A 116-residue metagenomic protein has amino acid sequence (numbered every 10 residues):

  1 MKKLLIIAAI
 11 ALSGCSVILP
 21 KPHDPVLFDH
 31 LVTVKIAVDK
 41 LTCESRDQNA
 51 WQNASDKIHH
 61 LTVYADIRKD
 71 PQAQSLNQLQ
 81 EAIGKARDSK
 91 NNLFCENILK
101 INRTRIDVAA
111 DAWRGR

Functional and structural regions predicted by a protein language model:
M1-I7: Sec-dependent signal peptide recognition, specifically the positively charged N-region followed immediately by
A8-A9, I36, D88: Residue-level signal for mature regions of secreted extracellular proteins and peptides
G14-C15: N-terminal Sec signal peptide cleavage junction
P22-S45: Post-signal peptide N-terminal segment of mature Sec-exported envelope proteins
Q48-R116: Intrinsically disordered, glycine/charged-rich N-terminal periplasmic/extracytoplasmic linker segments that lie
